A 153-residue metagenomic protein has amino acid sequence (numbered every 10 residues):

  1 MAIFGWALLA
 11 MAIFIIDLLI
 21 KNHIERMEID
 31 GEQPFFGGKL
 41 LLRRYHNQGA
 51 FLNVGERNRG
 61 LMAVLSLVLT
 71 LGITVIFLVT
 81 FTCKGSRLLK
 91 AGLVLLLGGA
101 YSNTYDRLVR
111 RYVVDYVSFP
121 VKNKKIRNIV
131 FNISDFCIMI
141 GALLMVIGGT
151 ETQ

Functional and structural regions predicted by a protein language model:
M1-Q153: Alpha-helical transmembrane bundles and membrane-interface segments of multipass inner-membrane proteins
